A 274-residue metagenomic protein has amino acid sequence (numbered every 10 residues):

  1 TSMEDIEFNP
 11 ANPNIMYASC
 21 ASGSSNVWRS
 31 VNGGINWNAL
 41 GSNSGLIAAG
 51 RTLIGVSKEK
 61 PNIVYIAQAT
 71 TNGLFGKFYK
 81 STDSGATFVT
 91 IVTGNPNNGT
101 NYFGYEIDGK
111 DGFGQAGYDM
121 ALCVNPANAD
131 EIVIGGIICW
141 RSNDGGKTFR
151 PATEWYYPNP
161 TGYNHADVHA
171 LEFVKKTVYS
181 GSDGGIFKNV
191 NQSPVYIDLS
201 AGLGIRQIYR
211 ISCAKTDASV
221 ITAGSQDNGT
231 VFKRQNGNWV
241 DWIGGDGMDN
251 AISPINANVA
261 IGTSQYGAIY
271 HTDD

Functional and structural regions predicted by a protein language model:
T1-D274: Beta-propeller blade termini and top-face loops
